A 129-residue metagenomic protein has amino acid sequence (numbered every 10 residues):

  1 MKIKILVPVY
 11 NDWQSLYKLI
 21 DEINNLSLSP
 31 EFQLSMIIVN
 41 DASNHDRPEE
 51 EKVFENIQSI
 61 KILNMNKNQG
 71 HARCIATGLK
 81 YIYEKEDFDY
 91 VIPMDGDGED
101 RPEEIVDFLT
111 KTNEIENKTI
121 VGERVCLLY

Functional and structural regions predicted by a protein language model:
K2-V7, L16, I23, L34-V39: Hydrophobic targeting segments
D12-S27, D46: Short, well-formed alpha-helical segments that are part of the catalytic scaffolds of diverse glycosyltransferases
F32-S43, L63-M65: Short beta-strand/loop segment that forms part of the nucleotide-sugar
N40-E49, G98: A conserved acidic beta->alpha catalytic loop
E51-Y81, K85: Conserved donor nucleotide-binding strand/loop of the catalytic core
D87-E99: Short beta-strand-to-loop acidic/aromatic patch adjacent to the donor-nucleotide binding site
E104-E123: Conserved donor-nucleotide/metal-binding helix-loop-beta segment in metal-dependent transferases, i.e., the alpha-helix
Y129: Conserved small/polar residues in nucleotide/adenosyl-binding loops
